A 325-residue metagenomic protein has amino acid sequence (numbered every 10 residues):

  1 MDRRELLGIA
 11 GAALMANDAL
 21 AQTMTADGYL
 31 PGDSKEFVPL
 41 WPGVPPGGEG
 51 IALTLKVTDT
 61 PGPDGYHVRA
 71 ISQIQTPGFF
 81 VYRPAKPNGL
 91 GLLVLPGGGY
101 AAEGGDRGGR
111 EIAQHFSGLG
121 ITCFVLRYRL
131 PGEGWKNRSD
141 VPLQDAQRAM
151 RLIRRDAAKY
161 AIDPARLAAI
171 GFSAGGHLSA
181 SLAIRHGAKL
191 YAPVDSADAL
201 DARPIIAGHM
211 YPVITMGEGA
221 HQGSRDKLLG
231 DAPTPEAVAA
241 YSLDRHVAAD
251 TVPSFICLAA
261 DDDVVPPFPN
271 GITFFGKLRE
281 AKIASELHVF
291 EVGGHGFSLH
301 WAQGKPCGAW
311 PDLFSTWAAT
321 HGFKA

Functional and structural regions predicted by a protein language model:
M1-L14: N-terminal secretory signal peptides and thylakoid transit peptides that target proteins across membranes
D59-Y66, S196, P212-H246, V252: Mobile cap/lid helix-loop segments that gate and shape the active-site cleft of serine hydrolases
G89-G97: Short beta-strand element of the alpha/beta-hydrolase
G104-I112, L126-P164, Q303-C307: Catalytic nucleophile-loop/oxyanion-hole region of alpha/beta-hydrolase and closely related hydrolase-like folds
R151-H221, V238: Primarily recognizes the serine-hydrolase "nucleophile elbow" in alpha/beta-hydrolase and SGNH/GDSL folds
I256-L258: Short beta-strand/loop motif that positions the catalytic acidic residue of the alpha/beta-hydrolase fold
V264-N270: Conserved alpha/beta-hydrolase "acid-adjacent" motif
I272-A325: C-terminal catalytic histidine-bearing segment of alpha/beta-hydrolase fold enzymes
